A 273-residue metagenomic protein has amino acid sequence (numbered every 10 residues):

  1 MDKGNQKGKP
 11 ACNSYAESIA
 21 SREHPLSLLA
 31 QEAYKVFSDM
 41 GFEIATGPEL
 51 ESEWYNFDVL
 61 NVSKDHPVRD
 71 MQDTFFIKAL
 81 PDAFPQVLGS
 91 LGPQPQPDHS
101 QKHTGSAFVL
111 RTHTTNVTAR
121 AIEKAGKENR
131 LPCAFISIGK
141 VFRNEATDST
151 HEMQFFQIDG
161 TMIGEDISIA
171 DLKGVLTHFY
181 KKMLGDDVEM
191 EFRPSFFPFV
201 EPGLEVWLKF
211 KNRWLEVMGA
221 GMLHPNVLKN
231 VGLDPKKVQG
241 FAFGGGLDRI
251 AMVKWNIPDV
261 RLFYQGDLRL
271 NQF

Functional and structural regions predicted by a protein language model:
D2-F273: TRNA-recognition modules of translation machinery and tRNA-sensing kinases, especially anticodon-binding
